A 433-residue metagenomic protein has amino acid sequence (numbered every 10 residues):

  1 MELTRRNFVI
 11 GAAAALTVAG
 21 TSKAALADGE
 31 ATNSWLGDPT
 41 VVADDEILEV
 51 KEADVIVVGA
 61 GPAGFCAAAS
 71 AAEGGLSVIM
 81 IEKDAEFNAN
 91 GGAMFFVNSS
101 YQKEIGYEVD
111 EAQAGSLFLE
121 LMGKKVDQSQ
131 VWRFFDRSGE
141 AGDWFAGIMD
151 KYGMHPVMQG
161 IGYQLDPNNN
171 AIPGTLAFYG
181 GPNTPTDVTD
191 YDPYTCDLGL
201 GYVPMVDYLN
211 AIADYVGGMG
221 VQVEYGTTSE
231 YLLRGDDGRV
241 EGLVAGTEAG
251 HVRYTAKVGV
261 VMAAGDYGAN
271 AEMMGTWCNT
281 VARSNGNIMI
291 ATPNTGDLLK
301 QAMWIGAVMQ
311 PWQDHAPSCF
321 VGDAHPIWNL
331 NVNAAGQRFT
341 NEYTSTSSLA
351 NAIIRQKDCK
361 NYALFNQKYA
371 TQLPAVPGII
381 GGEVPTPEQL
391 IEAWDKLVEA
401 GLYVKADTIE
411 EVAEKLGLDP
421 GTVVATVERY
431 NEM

Functional and structural regions predicted by a protein language model:
M1-A15: N-terminal secretory signal peptides and thylakoid transit peptides that target proteins across membranes
E49-G61: Beta1/beta-strand and adjacent pyrophosphate-binding region of the FAD-binding site in flavoprotein oxidoreductases
E73-N90: Glycine-rich FAD pyrophosphate-binding loop
G92-S116: N-terminal glycine-rich dinucleotide-binding loop that anchors FAD/FMN and/or NAD(P) in oxidoreductases
D110-G181, V404, T408-V423, R429: Rossmann-like flavin
D136-A249, A271-E272, M433: Conserved redox-cofactor binding core of oxidoreductases
T247-G250, Y254-C319: Glycine-rich loop(s) and the adjacent beta-strand/alpha-helix scaffold that form part
L299, V308-L418: An anion/pyrophosphate-binding glycine-rich loop and adjacent beta-alpha core in soluble alpha-beta enzymes
